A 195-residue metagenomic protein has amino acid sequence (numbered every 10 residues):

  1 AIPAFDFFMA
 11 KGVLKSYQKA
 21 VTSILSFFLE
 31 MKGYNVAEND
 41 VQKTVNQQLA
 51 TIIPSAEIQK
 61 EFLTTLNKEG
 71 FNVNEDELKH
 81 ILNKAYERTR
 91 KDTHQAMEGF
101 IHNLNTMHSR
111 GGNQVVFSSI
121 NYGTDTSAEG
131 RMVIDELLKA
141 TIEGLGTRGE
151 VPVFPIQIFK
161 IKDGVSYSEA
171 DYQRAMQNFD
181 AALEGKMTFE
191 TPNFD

Functional and structural regions predicted by a protein language model:
A1-D195: Conserved catalytic cores of very large enzyme subunits
